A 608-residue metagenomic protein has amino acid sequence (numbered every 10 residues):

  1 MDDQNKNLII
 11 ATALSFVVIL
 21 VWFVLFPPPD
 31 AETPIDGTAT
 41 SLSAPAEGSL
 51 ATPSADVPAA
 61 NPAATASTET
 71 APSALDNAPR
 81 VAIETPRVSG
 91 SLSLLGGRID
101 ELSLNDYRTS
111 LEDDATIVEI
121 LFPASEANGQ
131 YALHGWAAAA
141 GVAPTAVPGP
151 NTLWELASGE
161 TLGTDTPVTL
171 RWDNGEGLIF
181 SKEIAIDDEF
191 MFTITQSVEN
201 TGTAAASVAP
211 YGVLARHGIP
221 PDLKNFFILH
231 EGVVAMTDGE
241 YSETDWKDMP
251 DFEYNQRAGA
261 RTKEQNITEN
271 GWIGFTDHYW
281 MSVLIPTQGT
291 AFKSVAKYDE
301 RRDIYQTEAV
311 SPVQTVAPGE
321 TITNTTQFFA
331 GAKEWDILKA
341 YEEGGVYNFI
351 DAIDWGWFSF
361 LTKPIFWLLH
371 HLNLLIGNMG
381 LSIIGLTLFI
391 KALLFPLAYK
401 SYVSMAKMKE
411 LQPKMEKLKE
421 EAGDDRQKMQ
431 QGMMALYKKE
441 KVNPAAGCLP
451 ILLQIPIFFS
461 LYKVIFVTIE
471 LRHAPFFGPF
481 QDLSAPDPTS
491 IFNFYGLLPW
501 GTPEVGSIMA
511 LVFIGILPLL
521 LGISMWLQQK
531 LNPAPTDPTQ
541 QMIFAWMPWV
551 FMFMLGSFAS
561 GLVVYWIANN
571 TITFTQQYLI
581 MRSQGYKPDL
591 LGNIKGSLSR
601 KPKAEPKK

Functional and structural regions predicted by a protein language model:
M1, P45, S54, S67 (+2 more regions): Intrinsically disordered, low-complexity regulatory regions of eukaryotic regulatory proteins
M1-L42, L92, Q196-S197, V208-H230 (+2 more regions): Helix-loop-helix
D3-L8, A31, G37, V57 (+6 more regions): Short linear motifs in intrinsically disordered/low-complexity regions
N7-L8, A64-S67, A74-D76, P167-T169 (+7 more regions): Short secondary-structure boundary micro-motifs
F26-L121, L598-K608: Juxtamembrane extramembrane loops of integral membrane proteins
P58-A82, P86, N105, E269 (+4 more regions): Non-transmembrane, membrane-proximal soluble domains of secreted or membrane proteins
A66-N77, E84, D245-D248, E253 (+2 more regions): General structural signal for secondary-structure boundaries
R80, E84-N348: Soluble non-transmembrane domains of integral membrane proteins
